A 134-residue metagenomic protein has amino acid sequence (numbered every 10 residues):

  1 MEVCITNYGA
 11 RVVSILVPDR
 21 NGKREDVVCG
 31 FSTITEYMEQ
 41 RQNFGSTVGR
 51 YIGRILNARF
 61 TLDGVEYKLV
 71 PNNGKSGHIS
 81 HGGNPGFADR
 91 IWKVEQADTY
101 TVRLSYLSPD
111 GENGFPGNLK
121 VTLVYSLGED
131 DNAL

Functional and structural regions predicted by a protein language model:
M1-L134: Surface-exposed acidic/polar loop and edge beta-strand patches at domain peripheries
